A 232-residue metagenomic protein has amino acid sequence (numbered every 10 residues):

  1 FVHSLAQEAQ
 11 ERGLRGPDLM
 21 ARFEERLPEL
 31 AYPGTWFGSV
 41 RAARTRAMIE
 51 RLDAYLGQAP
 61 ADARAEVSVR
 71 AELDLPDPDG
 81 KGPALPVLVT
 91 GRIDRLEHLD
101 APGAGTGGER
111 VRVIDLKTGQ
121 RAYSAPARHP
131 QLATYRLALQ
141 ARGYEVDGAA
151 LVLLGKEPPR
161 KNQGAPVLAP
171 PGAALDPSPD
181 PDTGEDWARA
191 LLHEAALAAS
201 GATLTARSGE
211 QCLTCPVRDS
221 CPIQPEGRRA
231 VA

Functional and structural regions predicted by a protein language model:
F1-D77: A non-catalytic, helix-rich entry segment at domain boundaries
A9-R12, Y123, T203-L204: Short, polar/flexible loop-turn hinges at active-site or ligand-entry regions and domain interfaces
G16, M20, P86, G184-A188: Generic alpha-helical segment signature
R26-T35, V113-A122, G201: Glycine- and acidic
G38, A42-T45, L88-V89, A125-L132 (+2 more regions): Active-site-proximal structural scaffolding
V67-G143, W187-L191: Non-catalytic protein-protein interaction segments used by genome-maintenance enzymes to assemble and couple activities
R136-A232: Metal-dependent nuclease catalytic regions and adjoining charged, substrate-binding loops involved in nucleic-acid end
